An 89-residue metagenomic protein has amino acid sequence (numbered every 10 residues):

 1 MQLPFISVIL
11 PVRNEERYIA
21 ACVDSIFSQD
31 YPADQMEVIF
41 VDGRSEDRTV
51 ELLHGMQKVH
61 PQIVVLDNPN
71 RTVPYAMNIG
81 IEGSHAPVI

Functional and structural regions predicted by a protein language model:
M1-S28: N-proximal low-complexity "stem/linker" segments adjacent to membrane-targeting elements
S7-L10, I39-F40, D67, I81: Short hydrophobic beta-strand elements that form part of the catalytic alpha/beta core underpinning NDP-sugar/donor
E15-Y18, S45, V73: Donor nucleotide-sugar binding loop of glycosyltransferases
I26, G43-R44, R71: Conserved short acidic donor-positioning loop in nucleotide-sugar-dependent glycosyltransferases
M36, Q62-V64: Short, conserved active-site loop motifs that form the nucleotide-linked donor/cofactor pocket
D42-E51: A conserved acidic beta->alpha catalytic loop
N68-S84: Glycine-rich, basic loop-to-helix element that forms the pyrophosphate-binding segment of sugar-nucleotide handling
I89: Short aromatic/hydrophobic "clamp" motif used to bind/position activated sugar donors
